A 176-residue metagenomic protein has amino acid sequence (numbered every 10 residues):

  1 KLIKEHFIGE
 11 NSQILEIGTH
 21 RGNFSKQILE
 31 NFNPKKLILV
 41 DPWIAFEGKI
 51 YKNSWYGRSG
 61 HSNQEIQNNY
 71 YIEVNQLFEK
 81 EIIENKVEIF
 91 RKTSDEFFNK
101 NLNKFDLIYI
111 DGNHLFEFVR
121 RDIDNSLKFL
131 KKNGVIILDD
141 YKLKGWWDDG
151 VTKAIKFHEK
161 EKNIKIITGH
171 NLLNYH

Functional and structural regions predicted by a protein language model:
L2-H176: S-adenosylmethionine/decaboxylated-SAM
